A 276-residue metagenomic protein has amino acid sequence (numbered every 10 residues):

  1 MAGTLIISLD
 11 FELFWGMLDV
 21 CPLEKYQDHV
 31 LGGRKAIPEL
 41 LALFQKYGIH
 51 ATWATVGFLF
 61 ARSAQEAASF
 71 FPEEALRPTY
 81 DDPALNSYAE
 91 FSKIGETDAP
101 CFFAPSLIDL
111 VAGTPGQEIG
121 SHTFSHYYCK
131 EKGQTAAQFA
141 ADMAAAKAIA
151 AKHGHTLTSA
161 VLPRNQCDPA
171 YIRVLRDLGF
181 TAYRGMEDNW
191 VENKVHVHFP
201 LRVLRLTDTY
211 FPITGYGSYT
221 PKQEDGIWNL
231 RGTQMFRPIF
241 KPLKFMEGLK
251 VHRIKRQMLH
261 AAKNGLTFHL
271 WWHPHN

Functional and structural regions predicted by a protein language model:
M1-S159, R164-L230, M246-W272: Catalytic alpha-helical scaffold of carbohydrate-active enzymes acting on polysaccharides/glycoconjugates
T233-F236: Positively charged, amphipathic and often flexible ligand-engagement surfaces
P274-N276: Short, intrinsically disordered, charge-balanced linker/junction segments flanking boundaries in proteins
